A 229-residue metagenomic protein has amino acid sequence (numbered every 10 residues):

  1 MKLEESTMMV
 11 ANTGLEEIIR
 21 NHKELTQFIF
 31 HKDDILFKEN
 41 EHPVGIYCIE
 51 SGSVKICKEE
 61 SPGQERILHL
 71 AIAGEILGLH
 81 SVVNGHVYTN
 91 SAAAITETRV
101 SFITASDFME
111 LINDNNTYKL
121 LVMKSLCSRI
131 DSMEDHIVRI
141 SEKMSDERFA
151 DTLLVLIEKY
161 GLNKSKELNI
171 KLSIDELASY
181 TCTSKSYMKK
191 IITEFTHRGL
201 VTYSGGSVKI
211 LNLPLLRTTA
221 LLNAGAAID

Functional and structural regions predicted by a protein language model:
M1-I35, I76-L77, S81-V83: Cyclic nucleotide-binding regulatory module and flanking cytosolic helices
I18, K23, H69-C127, D131: Cyclic-nucleotide recognition modules
H31-K32, E50-S51, I72, T96: A cytosolic small-molecule/anion-sensing beta-strand core signal
I35, S53-K58, I76, R99-V100: Short beta-strand segments in beta-sandwich/barrel cores
I35-E41: Short phosphate-coordinating micro-motif centered on Lys-Gly-acidic
V44-K55, A73-G74: Glycine- and acidic-residue-biased ligand/ion/polar-headgroup-sensing regions
N113, T117-C182: Polybasic "coupling" helices that flank or enter modular domains
E158-D229: Phosphate-/nucleic-acid-contacting segments
